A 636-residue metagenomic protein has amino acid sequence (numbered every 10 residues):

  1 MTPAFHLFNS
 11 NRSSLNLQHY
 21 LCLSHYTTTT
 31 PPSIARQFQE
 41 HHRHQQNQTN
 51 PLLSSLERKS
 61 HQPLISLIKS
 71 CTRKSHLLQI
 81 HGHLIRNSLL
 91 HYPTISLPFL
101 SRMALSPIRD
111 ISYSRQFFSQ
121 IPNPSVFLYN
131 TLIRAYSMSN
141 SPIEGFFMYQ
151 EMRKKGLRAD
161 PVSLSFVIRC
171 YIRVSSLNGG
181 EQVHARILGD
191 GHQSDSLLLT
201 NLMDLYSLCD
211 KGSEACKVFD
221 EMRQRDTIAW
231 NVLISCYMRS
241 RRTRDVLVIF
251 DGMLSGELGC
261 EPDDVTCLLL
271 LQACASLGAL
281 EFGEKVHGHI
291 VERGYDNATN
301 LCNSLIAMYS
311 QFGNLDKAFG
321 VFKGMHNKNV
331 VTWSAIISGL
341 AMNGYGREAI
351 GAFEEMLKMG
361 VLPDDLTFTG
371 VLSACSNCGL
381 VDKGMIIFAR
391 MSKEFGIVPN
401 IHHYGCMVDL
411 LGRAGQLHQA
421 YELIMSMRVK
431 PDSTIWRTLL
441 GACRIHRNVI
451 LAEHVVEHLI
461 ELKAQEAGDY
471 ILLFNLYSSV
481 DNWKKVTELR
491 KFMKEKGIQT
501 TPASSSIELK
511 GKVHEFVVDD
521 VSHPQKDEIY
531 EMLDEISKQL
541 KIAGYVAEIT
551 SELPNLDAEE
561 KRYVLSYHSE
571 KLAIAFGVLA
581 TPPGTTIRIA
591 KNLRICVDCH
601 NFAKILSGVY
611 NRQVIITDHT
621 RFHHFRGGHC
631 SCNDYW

Functional and structural regions predicted by a protein language model:
T2-D226, V232-W636: Terminal (and in a subset, N-terminal) low-complexity or junction segments at the ends of helical repeat RNA-binding
